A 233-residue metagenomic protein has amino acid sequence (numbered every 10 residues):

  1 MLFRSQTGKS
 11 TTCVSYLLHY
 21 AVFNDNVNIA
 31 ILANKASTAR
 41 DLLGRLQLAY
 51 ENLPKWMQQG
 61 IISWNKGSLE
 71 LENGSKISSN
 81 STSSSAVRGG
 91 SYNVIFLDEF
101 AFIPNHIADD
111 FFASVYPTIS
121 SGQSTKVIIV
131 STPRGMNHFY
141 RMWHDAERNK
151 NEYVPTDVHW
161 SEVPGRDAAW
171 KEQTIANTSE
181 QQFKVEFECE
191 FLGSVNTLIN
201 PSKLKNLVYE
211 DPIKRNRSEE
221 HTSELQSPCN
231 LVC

Functional and structural regions predicted by a protein language model:
M1-L2, E219-C233: Single conserved hydrophobic/aromatic residue that forms the stacking wall/gate of nucleotide- or nucleobase-binding
F3-L17: Walker A/P-loop
S5, E99-I103: Conserved Walker B
Q6, N34, T132-R134: Conserved H-loop
Y20-R40: Conserved SF1/SF2 helicase motif Ia
R40-N93: Inter-Walker segment of RecA-like/P-loop motor cores
L48-N52, Q58, F102-T178: ASCE P-loop NTPase helicase motor core
D110, S161-E219: ATPase catalytic-site recognition across NTP-hydrolyzing enzymes
